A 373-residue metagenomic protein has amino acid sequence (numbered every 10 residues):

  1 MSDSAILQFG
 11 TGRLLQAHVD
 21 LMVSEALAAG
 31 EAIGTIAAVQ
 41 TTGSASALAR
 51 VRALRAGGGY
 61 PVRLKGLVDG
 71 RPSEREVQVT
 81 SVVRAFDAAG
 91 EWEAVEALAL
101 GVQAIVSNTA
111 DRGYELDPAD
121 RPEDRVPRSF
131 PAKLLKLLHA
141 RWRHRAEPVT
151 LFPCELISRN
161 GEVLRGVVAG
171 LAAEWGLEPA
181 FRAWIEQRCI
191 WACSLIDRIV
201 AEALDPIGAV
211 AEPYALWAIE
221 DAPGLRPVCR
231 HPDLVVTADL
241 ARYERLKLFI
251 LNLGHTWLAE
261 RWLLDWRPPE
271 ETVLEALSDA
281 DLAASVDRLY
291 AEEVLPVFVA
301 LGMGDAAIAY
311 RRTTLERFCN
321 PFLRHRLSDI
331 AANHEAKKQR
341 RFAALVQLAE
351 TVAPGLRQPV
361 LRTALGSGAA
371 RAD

Functional and structural regions predicted by a protein language model:
M1-D373: Substrate/ligand-engaging "lid" and interaction regions
